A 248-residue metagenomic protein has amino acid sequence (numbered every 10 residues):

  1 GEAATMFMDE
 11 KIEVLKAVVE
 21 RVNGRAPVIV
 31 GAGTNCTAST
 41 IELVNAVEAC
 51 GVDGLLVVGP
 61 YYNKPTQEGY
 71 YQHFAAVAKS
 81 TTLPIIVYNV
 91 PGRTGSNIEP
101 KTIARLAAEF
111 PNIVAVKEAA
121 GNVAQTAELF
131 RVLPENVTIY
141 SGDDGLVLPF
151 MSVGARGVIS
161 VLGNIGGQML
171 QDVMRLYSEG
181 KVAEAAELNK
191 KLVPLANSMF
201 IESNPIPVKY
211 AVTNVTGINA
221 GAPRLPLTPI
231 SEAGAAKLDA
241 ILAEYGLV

Functional and structural regions predicted by a protein language model:
G1-G95, R105: Active-site beta->alpha loop and helix N-cap motifs at the rims of alpha/beta catalytic domains
K11, L15, T40, F74 (+6 more regions): A general structural signal for well-ordered alpha-helical segments in protein cores
V18, V47, V77, V116 (+4 more regions): Conserved, mostly hydrophobic/aromatic
V19, V193-N197, D239: Structural signal for well-ordered, non-membrane alpha-helices
V30-T34, G59-P60, V87-V90, K117-A120 (+3 more regions): A cross-domain feature marking catalytic cores of carbohydrate-active enzymes and several ubiquitous metabolic/repair
K79-S80, R93-F200: Catalytic alpha/beta core domains of metabolic enzymes, predominantly
M151-G154, V193-L227: Conserved short secondary-structure transition element at the edge of the structured enzyme core that lines
G217-V248: Flexible C-terminal active-site loop/helix
